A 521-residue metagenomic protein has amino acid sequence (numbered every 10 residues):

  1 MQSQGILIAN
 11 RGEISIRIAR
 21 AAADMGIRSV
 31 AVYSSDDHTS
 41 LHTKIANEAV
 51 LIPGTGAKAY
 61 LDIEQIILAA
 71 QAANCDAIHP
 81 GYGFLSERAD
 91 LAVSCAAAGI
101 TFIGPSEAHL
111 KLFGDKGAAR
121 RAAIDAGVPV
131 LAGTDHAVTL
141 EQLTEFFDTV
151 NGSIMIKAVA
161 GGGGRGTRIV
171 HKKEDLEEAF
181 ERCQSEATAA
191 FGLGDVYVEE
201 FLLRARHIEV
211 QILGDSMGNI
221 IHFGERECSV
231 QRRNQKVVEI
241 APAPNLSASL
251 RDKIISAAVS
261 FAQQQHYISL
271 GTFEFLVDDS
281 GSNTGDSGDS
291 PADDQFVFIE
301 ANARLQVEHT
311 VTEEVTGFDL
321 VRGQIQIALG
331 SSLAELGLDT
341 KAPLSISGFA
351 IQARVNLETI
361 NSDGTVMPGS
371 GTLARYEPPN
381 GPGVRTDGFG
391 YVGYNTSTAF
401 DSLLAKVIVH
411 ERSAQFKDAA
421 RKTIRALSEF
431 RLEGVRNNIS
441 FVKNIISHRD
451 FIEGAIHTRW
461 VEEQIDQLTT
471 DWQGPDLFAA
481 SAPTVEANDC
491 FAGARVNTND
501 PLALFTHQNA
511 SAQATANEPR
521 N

Functional and structural regions predicted by a protein language model:
M1-F273, V277-Q306: N-terminal beta-alpha lobe that positions the nucleotide/phosphoryl donor in ATP/NTP-coupled carboxylate activation
T310-N521: Catalytic cores of soluble metabolic enzymes centered on carboxylation/carboxyl-transfer
